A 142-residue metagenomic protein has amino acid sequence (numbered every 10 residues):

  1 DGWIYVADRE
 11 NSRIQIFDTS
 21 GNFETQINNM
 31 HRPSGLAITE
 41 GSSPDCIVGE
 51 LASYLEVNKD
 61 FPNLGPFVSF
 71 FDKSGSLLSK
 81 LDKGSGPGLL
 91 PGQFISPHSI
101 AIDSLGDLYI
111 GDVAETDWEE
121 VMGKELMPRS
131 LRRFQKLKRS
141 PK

Functional and structural regions predicted by a protein language model:
D1-K142: Eukaryotic scaffold repeat domains enriched in small/polar residues
